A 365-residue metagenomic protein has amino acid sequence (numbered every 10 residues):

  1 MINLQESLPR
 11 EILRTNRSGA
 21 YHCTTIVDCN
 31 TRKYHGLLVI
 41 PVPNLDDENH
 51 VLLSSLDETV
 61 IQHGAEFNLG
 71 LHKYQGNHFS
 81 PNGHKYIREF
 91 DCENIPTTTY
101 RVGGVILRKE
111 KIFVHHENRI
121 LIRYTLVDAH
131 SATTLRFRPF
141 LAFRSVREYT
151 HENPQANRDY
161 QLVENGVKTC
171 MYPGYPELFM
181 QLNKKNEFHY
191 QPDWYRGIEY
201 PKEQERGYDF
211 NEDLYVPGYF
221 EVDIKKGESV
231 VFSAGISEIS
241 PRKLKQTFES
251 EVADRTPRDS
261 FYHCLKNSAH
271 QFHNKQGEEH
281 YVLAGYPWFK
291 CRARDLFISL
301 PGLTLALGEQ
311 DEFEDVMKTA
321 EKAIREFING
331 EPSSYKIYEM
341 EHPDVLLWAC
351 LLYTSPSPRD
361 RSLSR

Functional and structural regions predicted by a protein language model:
M1-T256, P287, E309, E321-K322: Terminal accessory carbohydrate-recognition/targeting modules of carbohydrate-active enzymes
R138, I298-L300, S357: Hydrophobic alpha-helix-in-membranes signature
G197-V231, D254-L347, L351: Substrate-binding groove/exosite segments of carbohydrate-active enzymes
Y353-D360: Conserved small/polar residues in nucleotide/adenosyl-binding loops
